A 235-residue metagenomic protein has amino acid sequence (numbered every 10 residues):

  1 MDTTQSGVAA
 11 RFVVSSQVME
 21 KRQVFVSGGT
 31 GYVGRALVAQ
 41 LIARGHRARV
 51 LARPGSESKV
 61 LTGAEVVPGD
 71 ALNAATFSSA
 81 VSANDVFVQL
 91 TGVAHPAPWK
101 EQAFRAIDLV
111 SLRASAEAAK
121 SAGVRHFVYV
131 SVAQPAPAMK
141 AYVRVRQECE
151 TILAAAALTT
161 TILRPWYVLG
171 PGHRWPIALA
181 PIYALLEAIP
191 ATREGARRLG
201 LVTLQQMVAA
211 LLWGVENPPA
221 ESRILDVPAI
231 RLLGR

Functional and structural regions predicted by a protein language model:
K21-R44: N-terminal Rossmann NAD(P)H-binding glycine-rich loop of SDR-like oxidoreductase domains
Q23, D85-V86, H126: Structural motif
S27, R47-R49, V93-A156, T161: Conserved Rossmann-fold NAD(P)-dependent oxidoreductase catalytic core, especially the SDR/UDP-sugar
S56-A114, A118-S121: NAD(P)H-binding glycine-rich loop region in Rossmannoid oxidoreductase-like domains and their noncatalytic homologs
I107, S111-A114, I177, R198-W213: Substrate-positioning beta->alpha
A141, T161-P190, R197: Flexible, glycine-rich beta-alpha linker
L201-R235: Alpha-helical substrate-binding/gating segment
